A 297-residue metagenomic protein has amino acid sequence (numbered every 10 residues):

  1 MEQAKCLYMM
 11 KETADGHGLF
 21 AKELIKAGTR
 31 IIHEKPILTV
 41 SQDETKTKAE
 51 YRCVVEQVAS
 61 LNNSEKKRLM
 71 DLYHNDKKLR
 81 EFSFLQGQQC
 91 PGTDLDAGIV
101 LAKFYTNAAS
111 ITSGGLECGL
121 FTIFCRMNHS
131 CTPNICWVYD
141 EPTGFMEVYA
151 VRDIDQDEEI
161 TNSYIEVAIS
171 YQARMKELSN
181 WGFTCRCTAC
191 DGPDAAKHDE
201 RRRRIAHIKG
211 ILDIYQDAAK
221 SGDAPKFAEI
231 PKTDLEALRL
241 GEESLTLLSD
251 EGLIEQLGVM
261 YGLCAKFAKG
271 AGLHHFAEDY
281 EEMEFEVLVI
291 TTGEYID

Functional and structural regions predicted by a protein language model:
M1-D297: Conserved catalytic SET/PR domain of SAM-dependent protein methyltransferases, capturing the structural core that binds
